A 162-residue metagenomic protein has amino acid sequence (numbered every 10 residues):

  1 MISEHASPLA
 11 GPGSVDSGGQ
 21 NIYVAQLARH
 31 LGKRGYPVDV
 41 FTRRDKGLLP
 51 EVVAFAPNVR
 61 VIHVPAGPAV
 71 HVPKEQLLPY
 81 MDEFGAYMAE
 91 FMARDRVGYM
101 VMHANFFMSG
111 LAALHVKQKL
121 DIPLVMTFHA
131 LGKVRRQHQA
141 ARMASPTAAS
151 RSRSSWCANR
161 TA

Functional and structural regions predicted by a protein language model:
M1-V61: N-terminal subdomain of nucleotide-sugar transferases
G35, N58, Y99, R160-T161: Short, well-ordered alpha-helix to beta-strand connector turns
V59-A93: A short, charged, and often flexible helix/loop element on the N-terminal side of the glycosyltransferase catalytic
M92-S109, A113: Short N-terminal targeting/anchoring amphipathic segment
K117-R136, P146, T161: Active-site proximal beta-strand in glycosyltransferases
S145-A162: Membrane-proximal helix-turn-helix segments that form the acceptor-binding/catalytic region of lipid-linked
